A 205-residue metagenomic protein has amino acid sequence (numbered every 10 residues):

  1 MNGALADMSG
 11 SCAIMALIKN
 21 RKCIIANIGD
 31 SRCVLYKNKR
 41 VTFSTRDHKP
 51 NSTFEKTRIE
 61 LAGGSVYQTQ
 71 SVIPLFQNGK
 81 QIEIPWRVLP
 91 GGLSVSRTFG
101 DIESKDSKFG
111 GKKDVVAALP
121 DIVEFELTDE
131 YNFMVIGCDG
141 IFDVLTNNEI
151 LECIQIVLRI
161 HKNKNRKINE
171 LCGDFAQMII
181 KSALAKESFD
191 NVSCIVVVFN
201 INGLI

Functional and structural regions predicted by a protein language model:
M1-I205: PP2C/PPM-type serine/threonine phosphatase catalytic core, specifically the conserved beta-strand-loop-alpha-helix
